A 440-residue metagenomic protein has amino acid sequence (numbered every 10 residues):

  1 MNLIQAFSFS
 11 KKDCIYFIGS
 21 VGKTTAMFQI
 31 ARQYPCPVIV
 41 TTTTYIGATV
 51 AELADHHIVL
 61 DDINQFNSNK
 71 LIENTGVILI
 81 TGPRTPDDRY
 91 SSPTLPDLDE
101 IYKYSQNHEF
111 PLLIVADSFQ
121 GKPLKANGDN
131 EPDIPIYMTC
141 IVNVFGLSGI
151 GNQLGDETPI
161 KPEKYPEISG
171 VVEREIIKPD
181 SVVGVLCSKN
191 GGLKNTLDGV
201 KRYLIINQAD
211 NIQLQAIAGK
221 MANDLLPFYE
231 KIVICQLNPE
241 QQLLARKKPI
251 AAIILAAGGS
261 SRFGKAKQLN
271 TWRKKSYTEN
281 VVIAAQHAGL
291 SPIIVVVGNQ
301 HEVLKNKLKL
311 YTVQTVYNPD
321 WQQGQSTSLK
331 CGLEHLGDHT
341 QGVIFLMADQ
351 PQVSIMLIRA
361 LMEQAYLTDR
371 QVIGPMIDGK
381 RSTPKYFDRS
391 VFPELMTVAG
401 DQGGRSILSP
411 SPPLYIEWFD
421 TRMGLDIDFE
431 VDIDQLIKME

Functional and structural regions predicted by a protein language model:
N2-Y34, I250-A251: Walker A (P-loop) phosphate-binding motif
A31-G82: N-terminal phosphate/diphosphate-binding loop that engages ATP/GTP or pyrophosphate donors across diverse enzyme folds
R89-I101, D117-P227: Conserved catalytic-core segment of NTP-binding enzymes
N223-Q241: Canonical P-loop GTPase G-domain recognition
A245-P249, P393, T397-E440: Conserved alpha/beta core of the MobA/IspD/sugar-nucleotide pyrophosphorylase nucleotidyltransferase superfamily
K248-E302: N-terminal glycine-rich phosphate-binding loop and ensuing alpha1 helix
T278-G342: Conserved N-terminal catalytic core of the sugar/cofactor nucleotidyltransferase
Q322-F387, P393: Conserved beta-loop-beta/alpha segment of the NTase-like Rossmann-fold superfamily that binds/positions NTPs
